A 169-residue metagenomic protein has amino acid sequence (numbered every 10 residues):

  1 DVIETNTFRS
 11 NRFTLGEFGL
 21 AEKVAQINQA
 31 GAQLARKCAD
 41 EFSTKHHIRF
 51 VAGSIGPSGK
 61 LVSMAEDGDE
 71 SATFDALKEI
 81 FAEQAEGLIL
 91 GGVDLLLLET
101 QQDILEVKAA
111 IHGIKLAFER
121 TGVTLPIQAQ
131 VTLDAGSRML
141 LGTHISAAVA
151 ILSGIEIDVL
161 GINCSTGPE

Functional and structural regions predicted by a protein language model:
D1-E169: Domain-level signal for soluble alpha/beta catalytic cores
